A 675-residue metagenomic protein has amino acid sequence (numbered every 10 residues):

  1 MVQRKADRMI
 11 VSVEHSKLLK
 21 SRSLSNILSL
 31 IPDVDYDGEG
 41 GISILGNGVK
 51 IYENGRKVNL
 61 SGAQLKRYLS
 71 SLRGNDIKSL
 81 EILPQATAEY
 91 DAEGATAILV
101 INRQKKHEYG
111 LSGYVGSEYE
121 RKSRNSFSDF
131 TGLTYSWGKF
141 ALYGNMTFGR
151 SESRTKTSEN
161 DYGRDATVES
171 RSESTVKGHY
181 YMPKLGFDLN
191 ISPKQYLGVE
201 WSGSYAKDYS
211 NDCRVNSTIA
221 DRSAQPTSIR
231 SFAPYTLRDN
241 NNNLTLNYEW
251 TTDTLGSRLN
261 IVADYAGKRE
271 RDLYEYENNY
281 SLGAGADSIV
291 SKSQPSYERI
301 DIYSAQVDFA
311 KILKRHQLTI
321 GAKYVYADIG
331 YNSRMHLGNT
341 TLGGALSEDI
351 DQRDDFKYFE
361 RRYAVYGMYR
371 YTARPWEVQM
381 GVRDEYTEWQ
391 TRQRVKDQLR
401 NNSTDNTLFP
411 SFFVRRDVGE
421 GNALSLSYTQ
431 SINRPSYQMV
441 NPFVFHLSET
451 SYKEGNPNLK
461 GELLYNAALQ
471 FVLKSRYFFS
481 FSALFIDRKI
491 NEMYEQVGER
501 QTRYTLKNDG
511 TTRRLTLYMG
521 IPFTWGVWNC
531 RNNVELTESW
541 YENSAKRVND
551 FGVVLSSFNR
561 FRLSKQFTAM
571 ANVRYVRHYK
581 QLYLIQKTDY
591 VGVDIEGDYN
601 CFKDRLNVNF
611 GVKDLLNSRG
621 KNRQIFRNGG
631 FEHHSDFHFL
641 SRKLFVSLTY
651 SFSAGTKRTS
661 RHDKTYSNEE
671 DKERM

Functional and structural regions predicted by a protein language model:
M1, L24-I27, L65-R67, E93-G116 (+1 more regions): N-terminal periplasmic accessory domains that precede and gate Gram-negative outer-membrane beta-barrel machines
S25-S61: Extracytoplasmic beta-strand/coil segments of soluble accessory domains associated with Gram-negative outer-membrane
L30, V58-P84: Short acidic/polar hinge/loop motifs at secondary-structure boundaries that mediate gating or recognition
I101-V115, S153-N160, E169-S170, Y180-L185 (+9 more regions): Surface-exposed extracellular loop regions of Gram-negative outer-membrane beta-barrel proteins
S117-S123, W137, F148-E152, G203-K207 (+16 more regions): Transmembrane beta-strands of outer-membrane beta-barrel pores
R124-E152, A166-D212, N240-N242, F412 (+3 more regions): Transmembrane beta-barrel wall of Gram-negative outer-membrane proteins
K184-A206, Y235-R392, D417-A423, Y477-S482 (+2 more regions): Face-selective signature of the C-terminal outer-membrane beta-barrel domain
D354-E360, I432-F481, F485-D487, T502-L515 (+2 more regions): Outer-membrane beta-barrel signature, preferentially recognizing the C-terminal barrel domain of Gram-negative
